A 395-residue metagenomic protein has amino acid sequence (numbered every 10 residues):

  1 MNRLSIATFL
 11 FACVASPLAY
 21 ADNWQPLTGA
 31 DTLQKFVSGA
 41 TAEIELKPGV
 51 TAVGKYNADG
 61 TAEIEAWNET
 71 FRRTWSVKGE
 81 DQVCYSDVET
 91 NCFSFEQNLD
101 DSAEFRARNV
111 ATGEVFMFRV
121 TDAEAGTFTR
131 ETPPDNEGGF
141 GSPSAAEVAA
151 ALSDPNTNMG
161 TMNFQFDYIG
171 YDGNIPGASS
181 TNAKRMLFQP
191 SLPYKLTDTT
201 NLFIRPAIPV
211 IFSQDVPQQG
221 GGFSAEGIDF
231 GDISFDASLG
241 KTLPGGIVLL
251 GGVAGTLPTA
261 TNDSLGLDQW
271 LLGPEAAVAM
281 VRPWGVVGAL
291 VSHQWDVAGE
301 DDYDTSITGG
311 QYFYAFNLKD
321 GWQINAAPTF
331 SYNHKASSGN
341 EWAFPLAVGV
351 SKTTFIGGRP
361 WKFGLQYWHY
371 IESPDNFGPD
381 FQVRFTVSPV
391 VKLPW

Functional and structural regions predicted by a protein language model:
M1-A7: Bacterial N-terminal signal peptides that target proteins for export
T8-F9, L18-A19: Cleavable N-terminal signal peptides
V14-S16: N-terminal signal peptide c-region/cleavage motif recognized by signal peptidases
Y20-R72, K78-N136: Lipid interaction determinants
P134-A298, D304-W395: Transmembrane beta-barrel domains of Gram-negative outer membranes and organellar outer membranes
